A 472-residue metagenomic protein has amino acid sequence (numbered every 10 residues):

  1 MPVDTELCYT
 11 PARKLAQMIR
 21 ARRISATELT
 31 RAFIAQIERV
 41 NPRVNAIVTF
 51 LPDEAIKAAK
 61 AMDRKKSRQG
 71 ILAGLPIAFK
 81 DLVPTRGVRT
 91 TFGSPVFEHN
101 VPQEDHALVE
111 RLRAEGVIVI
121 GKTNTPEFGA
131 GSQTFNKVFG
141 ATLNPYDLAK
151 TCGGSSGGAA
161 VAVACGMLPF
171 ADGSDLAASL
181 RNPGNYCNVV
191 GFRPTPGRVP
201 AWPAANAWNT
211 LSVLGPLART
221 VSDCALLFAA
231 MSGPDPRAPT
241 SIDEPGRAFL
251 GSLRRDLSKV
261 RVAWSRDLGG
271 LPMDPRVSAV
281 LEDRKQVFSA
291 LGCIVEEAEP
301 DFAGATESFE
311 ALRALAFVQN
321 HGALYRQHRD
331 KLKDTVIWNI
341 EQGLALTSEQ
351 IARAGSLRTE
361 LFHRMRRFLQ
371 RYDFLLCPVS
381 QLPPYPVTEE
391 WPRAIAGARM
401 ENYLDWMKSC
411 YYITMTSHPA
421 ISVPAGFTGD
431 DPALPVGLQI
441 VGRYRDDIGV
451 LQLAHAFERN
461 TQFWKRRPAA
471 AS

Functional and structural regions predicted by a protein language model:
M1-F50, E54, A290, Q350 (+1 more regions): An N-terminal boundary/leader segment
V3, R68, L72-F92, G251-R266 (+5 more regions): Short helix-loop capping/hinge segments that flank enzyme active sites or metal/cofactor-binding pockets
K14-A21, V96-N100, S212-R219, I340-L346 (+1 more regions): Short, well-ordered beta-strand elements within core beta-sheets of diverse protein domains
A26-R31, K60-D63, A248, P275-E299 (+2 more regions): Acyltransferase
F33, A55, C224, V262 (+4 more regions): Residue-level signal for inorganic ion chemistry
R39, A114, A164-L271, E282-L291 (+4 more regions): Structural helix-boundary/capping segments
A73-L214, D267, V379-A398: Short glycine/serine-rich loop/turn segments
R366-R367, A398-P424: Small-aliphatic-rich amphipathic alpha-helix that forms the alpha element of a beta-alpha
